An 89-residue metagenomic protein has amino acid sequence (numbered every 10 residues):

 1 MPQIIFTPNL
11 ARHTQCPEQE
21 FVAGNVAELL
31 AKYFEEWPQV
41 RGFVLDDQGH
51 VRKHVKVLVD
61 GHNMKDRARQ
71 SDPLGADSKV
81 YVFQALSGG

Functional and structural regions predicted by a protein language model:
M1-G88: Ubiquitin-like/PB1-type beta-grasp interaction modules and other compact soluble beta-rich domains
